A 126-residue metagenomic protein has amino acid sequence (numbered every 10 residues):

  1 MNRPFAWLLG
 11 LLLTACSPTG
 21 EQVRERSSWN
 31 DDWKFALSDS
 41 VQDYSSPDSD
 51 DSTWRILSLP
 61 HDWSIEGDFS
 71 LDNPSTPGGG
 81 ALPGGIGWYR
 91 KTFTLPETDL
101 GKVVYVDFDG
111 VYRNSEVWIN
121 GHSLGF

Functional and structural regions predicted by a protein language model:
M1-P4: Positively charged n-region of N-terminal signal peptides that target proteins for export
A6-A15: Bacterial N-terminal signal peptides
C16-S75, T94, L124: Accessory carbohydrate-binding/adhesion or oligomerization-edge regions at the termini of glycan-active proteins
E25-W29, K34-S40, G79, G84-F126: Accessory beta-strand-rich segments of carbohydrate-active enzymes
